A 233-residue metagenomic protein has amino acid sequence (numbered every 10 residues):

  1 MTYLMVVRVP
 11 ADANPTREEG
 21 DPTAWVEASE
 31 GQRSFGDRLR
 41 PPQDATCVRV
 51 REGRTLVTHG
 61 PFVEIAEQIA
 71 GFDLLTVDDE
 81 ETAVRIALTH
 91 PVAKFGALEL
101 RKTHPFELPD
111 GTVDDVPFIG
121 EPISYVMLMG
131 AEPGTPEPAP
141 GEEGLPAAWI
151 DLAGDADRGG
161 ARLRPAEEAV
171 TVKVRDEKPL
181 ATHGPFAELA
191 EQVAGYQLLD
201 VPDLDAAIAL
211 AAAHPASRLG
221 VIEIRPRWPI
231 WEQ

Functional and structural regions predicted by a protein language model:
M1-Q233: Conserved, structured core segments of small domains
